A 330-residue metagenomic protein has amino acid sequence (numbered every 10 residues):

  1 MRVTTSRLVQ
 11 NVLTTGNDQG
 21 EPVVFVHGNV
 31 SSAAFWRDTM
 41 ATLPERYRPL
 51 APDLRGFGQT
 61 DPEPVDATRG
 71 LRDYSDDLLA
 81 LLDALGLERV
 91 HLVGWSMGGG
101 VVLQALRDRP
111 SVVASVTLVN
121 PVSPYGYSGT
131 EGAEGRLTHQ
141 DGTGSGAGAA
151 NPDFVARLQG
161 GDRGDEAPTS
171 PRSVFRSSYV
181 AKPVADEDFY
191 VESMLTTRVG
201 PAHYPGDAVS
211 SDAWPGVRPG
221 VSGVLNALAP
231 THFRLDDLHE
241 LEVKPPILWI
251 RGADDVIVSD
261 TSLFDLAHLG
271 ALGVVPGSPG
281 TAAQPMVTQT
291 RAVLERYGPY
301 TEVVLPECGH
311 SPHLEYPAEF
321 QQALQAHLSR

Functional and structural regions predicted by a protein language model:
T5-T15: A short loop-to-beta-strand scaffold at the N-terminal edge of the catalytic core in hydrolase folds
L13-A67, L71, L81: Conserved HGGG/HGGXW glycine-rich cap/lid loop of the alpha/beta-hydrolase fold
V24-G28, W95, R251: The conserved beta1-alpha1 loop
R46-R48, L85-G135: Conserved hydrolase catalytic core segment
A51-V93, M97, S123, T130: Active-site loop/oxyanion-hole signature of alpha/beta-hydrolase fold enzymes
Q59, V122-Q140, G144, I257: A short beta-to-alpha transition loop/helix N-cap that caps and shapes the active-site region
R136-A292: Alpha/beta-hydrolase
F264-R330: Catalytic active-site module of serine/aspartate enzymes centered on a nucleophile-bearing elbow/loop
